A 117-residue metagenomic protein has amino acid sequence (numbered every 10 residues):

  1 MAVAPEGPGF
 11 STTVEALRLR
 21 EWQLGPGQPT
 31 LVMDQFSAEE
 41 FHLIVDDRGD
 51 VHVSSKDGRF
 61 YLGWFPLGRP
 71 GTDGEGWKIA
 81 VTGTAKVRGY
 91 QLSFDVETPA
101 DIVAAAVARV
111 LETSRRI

Functional and structural regions predicted by a protein language model:
M1, F60-D101: Intrinsically disordered, low-complexity regulatory segments enriched in Ser/Thr/Pro and charged residues
M1-D57: Negatively charged, low-complexity tracts enriched in Asp/Glu with abundant Ser/Thr
R48, V53-S55, G63-F65, T72-G74 (+2 more regions): Generic alpha-helix signal with a bias toward terminal, lower-confidence helices and secondary-structure junctions
T98-V110: A short, charged, amphipathic alpha-helix used as a generic interaction element across diverse proteins
L111-I117: Short, charged, intrinsically disordered terminal tails
